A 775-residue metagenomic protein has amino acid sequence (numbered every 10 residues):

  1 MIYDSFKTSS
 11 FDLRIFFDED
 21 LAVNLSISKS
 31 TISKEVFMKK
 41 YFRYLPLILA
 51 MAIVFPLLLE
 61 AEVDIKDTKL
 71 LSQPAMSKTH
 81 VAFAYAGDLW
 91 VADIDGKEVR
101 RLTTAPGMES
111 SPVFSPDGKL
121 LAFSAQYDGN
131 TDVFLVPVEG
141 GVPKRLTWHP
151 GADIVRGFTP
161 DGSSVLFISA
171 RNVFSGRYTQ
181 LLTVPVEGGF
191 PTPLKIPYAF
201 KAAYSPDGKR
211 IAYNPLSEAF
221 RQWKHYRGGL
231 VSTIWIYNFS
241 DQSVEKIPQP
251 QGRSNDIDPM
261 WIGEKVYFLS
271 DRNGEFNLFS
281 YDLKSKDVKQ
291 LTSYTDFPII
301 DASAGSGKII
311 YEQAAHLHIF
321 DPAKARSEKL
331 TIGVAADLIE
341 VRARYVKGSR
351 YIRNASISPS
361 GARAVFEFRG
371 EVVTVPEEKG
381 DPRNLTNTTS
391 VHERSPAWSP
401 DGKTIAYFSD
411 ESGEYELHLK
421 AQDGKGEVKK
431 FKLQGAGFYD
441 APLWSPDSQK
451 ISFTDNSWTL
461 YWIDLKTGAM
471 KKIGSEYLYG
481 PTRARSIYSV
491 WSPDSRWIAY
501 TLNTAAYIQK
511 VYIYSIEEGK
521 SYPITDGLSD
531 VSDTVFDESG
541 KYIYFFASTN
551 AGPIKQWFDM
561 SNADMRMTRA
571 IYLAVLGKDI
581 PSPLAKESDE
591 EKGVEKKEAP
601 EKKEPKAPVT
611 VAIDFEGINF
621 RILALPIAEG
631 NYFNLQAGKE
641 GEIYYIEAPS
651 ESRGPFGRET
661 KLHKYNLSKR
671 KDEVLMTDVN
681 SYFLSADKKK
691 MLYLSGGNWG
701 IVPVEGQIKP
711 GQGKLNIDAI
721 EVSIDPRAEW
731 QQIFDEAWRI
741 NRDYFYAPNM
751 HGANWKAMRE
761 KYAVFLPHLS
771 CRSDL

Functional and structural regions predicted by a protein language model:
E19, I27-F37: Short, Lys/Arg-enriched N-terminal segments with co-localized hydrophobic residues within the first ~10-30 amino acids
P46-P56: Bacterial N-terminal signal peptides
E62-L71, K97-R100, A336-I352, V611-A628: A short helix->beta-strand "capping" segment at the edge of beta-propeller domains
V63-A92, Y351-G370, P626-A648: Beta-strand-rich domains and repeat architectures in extracellular enzymes and scaffolds, especially beta-propellers
A75-K78, P112-L120, R156-S164, A202-R210 (+9 more regions): Blade-terminus and WD-like Trp-Asp/Gly-His loop motifs, strongest in beta-propeller folds
A84-W90, A105-E109, A122-F134, V142-I154 (+24 more regions): A flexible loop/linker signature enriched in serine peptidases of the S9 family
L278, T295, E590-I622, P626-L775: C-terminal recognition in membrane/secretory proteostasis and scaffolding
K289-S303, Y522-D533, F633, K671-F683: Conserved blade-ending motifs and adjacent loop-strand segments that build the rim/top face of beta-propeller domains
